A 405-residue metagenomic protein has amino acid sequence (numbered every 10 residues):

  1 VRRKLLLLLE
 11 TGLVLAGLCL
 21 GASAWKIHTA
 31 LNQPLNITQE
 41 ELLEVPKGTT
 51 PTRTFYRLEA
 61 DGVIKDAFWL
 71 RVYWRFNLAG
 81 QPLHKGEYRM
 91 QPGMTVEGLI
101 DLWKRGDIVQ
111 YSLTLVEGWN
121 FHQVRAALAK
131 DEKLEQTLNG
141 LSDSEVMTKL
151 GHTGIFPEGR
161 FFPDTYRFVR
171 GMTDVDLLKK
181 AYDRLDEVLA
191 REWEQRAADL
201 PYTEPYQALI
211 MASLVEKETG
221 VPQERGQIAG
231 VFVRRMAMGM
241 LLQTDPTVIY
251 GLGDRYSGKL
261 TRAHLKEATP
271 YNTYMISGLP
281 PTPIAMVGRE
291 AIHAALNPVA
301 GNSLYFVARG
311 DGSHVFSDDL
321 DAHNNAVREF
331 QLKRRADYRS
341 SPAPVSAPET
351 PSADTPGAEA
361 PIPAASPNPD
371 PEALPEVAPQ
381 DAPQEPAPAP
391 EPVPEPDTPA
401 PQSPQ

Functional and structural regions predicted by a protein language model:
V1-E40: N-terminal type II signal-anchor transmembrane helix that functions as the membrane-insertion/stop-transfer segment
L9, V14, L18, V45 (+5 more regions): Generic detector of intrinsically disordered, low-complexity, polar/charged segments
L9-L13, E40-L42, A79-P82, W119-Q123 (+3 more regions): Short low-complexity stretches enriched in small and charged residues
L13-G17, D61-G62, K85-E87, T137-L141 (+2 more regions): N-terminal start-of-chain detector that recognizes signal peptides and the immediate post-cleavage beginning
L15-L18, E87-M94, V231-Q243: Short N-terminal signal/transit or membrane-insertion segments and the immediately adjacent low-complexity/disordered
A24-E192: Signal peptide-directed extracytoplasmic domains
T50, A126, E132-E135, T148-Q405: Bacterial extracytoplasmic/cell-wall-associated proteins, especially those involved in peptidoglycan
